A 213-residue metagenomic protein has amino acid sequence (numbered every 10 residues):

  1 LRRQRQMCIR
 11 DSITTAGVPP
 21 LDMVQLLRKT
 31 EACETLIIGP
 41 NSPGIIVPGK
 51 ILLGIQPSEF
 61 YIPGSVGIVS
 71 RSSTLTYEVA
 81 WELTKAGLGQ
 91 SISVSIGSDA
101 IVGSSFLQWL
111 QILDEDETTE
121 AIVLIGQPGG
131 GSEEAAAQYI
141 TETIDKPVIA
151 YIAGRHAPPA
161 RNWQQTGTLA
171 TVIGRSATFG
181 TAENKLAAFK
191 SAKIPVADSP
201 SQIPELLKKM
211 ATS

Functional and structural regions predicted by a protein language model:
L1-I9: Single conserved hydrophobic/aromatic residue that forms the stacking wall/gate of nucleotide- or nucleobase-binding
I13, L36-V47, S70, I92-S93 (+3 more regions): General beta-strand structural signal in soluble alpha/beta enzymes
T15-P19, N41-P43, I96-D99, Q127-G129 (+2 more regions): Short, ordered loop/turn segments at secondary-structure junctions
A16-T35: Rossmann-fold NAD(P)-binding glycine/threonine-rich loop
Y61-Q111: Short glycine-cluster motifs
S70, S95-I96, T118-G131, V172-G174 (+2 more regions): Glycine-rich phosphate/diphosphate-binding loops and the adjacent beta-loop-alpha structural elements that coordinate
Q90-E134, Q138: Active-site rim loops that border cofactor/substrate pockets in soluble metabolic enzymes
A153-N184: Active-site-adjacent loop and "lid" segments of alpha/beta metabolic enzymes
